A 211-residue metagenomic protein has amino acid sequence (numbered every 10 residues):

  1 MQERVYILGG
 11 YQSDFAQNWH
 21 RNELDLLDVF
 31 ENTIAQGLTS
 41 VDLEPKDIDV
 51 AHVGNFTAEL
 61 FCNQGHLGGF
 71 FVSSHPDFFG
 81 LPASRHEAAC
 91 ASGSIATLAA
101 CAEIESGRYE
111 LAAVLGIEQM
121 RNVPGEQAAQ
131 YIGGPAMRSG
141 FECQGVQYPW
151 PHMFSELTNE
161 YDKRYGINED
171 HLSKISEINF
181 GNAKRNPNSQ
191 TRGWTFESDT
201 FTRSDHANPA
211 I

Functional and structural regions predicted by a protein language model:
M1-L27, R138-F141, K163-R164, D170-I178 (+1 more regions): Condensing-enzyme catalytic core mediating Claisen C-C bond formation in acyl metabolism
L8, G37, I48-A51, G93 (+2 more regions): Buried hydrophobic positions in well-ordered alpha/beta secondary-structure cores of metabolic enzymes
L27-D42, A96, F154-T158: Short, well-ordered amphipathic alpha-helical segments that serve as non-catalytic structural scaffolds within diverse
V29, K174-I211: N-terminal extracellular/periplasmic Venus flytrap/periplasmic-binding protein-like
A35-D49, Y161-G166: Phosphate/pyrophosphate-binding loops at sites that engage ATP/ADP/AMP, CoA/4′-phosphopantetheine, polyphosphate
P45-N55, P82-A88, A112-I117, D170-E177: Beta-strand segments within the central parallel beta-sheet cores of soluble alpha/beta enzyme folds
A58-L111, Q119-M153, G193-I211: Conserved catalytic cysteine-centered active-site region of acyl-thioester-dependent Claisen-condensing enzymes
C143-R192: Conserved thiamine diphosphate
